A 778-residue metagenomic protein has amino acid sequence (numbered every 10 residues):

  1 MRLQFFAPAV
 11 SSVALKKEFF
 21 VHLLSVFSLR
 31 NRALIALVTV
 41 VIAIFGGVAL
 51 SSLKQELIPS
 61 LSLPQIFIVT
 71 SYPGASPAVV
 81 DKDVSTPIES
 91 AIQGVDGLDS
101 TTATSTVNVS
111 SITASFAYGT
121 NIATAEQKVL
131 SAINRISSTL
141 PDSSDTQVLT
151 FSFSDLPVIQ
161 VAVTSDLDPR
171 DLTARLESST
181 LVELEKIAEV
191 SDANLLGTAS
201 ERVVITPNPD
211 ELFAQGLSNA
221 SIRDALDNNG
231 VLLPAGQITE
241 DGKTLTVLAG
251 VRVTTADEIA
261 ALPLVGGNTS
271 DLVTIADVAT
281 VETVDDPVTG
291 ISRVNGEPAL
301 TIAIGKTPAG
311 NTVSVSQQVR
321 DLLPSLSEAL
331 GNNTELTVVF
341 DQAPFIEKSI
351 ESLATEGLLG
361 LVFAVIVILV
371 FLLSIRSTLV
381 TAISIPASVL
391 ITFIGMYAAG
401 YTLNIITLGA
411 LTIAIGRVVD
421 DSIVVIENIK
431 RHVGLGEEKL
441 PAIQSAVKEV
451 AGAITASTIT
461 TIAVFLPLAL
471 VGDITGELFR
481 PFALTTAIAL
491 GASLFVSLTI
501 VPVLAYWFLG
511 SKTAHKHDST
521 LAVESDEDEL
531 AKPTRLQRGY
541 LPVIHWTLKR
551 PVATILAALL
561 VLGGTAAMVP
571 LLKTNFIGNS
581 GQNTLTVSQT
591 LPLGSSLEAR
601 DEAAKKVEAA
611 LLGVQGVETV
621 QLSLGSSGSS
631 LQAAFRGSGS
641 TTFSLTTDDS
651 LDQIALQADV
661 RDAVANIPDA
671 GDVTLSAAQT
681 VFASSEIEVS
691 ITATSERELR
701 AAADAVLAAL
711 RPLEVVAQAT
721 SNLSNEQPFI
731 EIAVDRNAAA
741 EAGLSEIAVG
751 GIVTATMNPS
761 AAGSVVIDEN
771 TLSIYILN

Functional and structural regions predicted by a protein language model:
R2-G357, E477: Membrane-proximal extracytoplasmic
K16-Q55, V450, S519-I577: Signature of alpha-helical transmembrane segments and their immediate interfacial
G47, I366-F371, I391-L403, T455-Y506 (+2 more regions): Hydrophobic, glycine/alanine-rich multi-pass transmembrane helices and their short helix-loop junctions in large
V48-A49, E335, F363-K430: Hydrophobic transmembrane alpha-helices and their membrane-interface caps in long multi-pass transport proteins
E56-S62, S374-S384, Y397-A414, L470-I488 (+1 more regions): Membrane-water interface of transmembrane alpha-helices in multipass transporters/channels
V339, I346, I350, I426 (+4 more regions): Helix-loop junctions and hydrophobic alpha-helical segments within the transmembrane domains of large membrane
Y540-P542, K549-N666, A670-L675, E688: Juxtamembrane segments of multi-pass membrane proteins
P668-N778: C-terminal transmembrane helical bundles of large multi-pass transporters and their helix-start/helix-kink determinants
